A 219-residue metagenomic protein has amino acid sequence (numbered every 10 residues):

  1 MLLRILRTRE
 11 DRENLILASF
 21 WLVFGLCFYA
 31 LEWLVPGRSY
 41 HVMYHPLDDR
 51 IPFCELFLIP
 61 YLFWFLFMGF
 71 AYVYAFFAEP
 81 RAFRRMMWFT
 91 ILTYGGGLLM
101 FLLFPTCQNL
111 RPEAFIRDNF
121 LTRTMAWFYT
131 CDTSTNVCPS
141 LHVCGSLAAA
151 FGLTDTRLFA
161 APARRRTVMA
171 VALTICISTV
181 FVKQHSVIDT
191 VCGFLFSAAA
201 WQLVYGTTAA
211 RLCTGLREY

Functional and structural regions predicted by a protein language model:
M1-M68, E113-I116: N-terminal transmembrane-helix/juxtamembrane module of multi-pass inner/ER membrane proteins
G25-A30, Y94-L102, A170-V182: Aromatic-anchored segments of alpha-helical transmembrane domains
L31-D49, F76-A163, R211-Y219: Membrane-interface loops
L58-Y72, I91, G95, G145: Hydrophobic alpha-helical transmembrane segments
F67-Y72, S146-G152, A170-S178: Hydrophobic, membrane-inserted alpha-helices
P112-F115, T133-C138, T174-W201: Interfacial helix-loop-helix junctions of multi-pass membrane proteins
A150-D155, S197-Y205: Hydrophobic transmembrane alpha-helices
A161-L173: Short hydrophobic alpha-helices at membrane interfaces in multi-pass membrane enzymes
